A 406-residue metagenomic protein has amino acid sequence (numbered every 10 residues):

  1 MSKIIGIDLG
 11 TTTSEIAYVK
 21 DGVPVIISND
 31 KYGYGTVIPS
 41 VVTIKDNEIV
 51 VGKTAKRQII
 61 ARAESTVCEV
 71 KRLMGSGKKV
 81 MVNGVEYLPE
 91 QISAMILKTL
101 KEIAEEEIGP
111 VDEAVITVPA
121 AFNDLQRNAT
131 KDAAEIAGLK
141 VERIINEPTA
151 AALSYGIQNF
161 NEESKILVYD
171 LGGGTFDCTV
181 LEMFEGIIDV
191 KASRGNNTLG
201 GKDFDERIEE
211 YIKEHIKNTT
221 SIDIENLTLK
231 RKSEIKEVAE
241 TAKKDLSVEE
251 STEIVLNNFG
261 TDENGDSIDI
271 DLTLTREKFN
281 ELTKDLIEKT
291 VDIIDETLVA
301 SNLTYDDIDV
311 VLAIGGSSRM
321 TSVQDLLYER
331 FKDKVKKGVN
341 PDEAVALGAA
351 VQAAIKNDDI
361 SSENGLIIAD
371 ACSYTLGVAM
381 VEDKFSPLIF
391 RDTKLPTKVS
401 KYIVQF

Functional and structural regions predicted by a protein language model:
M1-S76, M81-E86, E102-F406: Oxyanion-binding/catalytic loops of NTP- or PPi-dependent enzymes
V85-S93: Conserved AMP-binding/adenylate-forming core of the ANL superfamily
